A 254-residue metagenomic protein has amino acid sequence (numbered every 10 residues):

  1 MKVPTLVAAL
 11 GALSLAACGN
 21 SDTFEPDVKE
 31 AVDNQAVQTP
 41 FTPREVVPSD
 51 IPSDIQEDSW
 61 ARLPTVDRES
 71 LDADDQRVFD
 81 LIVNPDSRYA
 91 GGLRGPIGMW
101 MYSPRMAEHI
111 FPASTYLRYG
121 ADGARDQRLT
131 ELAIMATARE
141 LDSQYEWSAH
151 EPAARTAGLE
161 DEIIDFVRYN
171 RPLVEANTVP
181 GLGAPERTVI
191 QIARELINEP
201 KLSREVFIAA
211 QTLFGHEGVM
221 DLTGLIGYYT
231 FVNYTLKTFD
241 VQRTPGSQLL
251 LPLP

Functional and structural regions predicted by a protein language model:
M1-V7: Bacterial N-terminal signal peptides that target proteins for export
L15-A17: C-terminal motif of bacterial Sec signal peptides marking the signal peptidase cleavage site
G19-S21: Bacterial signal peptide processing site
D27-R125, L253-P254: Secretory/endomembrane lumenal or extracellular ectodomains immediately following the signal peptide
P96-W100, I110-S114, L132-A138, V167-R168 (+2 more regions): Short alpha-helical scaffolding segments that buttress acidic/His motifs in well-ordered protein cores
A124-A133, V219-D221: Alpha-helical scaffolds flanking conserved acidic
L129-R168: Mid-length scaffold segments of soluble, non-membrane domains
A209-T212, G218, G227, T235-P254: Acidic, carboxylate-rich catalytic segments that either coordinate divalent cations
